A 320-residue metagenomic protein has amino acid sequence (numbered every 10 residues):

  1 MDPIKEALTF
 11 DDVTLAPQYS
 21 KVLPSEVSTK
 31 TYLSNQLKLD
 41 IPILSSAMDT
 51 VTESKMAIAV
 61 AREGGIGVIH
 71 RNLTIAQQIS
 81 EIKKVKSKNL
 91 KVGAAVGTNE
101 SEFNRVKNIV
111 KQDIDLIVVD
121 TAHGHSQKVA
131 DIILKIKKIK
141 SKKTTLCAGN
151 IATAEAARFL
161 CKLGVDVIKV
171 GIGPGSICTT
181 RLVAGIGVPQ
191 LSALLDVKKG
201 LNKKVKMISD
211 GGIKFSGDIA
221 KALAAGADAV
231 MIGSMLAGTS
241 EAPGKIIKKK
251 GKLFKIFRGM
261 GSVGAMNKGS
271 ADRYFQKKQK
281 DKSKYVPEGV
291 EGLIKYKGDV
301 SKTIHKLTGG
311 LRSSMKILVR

Functional and structural regions predicted by a protein language model:
M1-K206, S234-T239: Active-site entrance/lid segments in N-terminal catalytic domains of soluble metabolic enzymes
M1-K21, A95, L163, G185-S209 (+1 more regions): Alpha/beta catalytic cores of nucleotide-metabolism and tRNA/nucleoside-modifying enzymes
